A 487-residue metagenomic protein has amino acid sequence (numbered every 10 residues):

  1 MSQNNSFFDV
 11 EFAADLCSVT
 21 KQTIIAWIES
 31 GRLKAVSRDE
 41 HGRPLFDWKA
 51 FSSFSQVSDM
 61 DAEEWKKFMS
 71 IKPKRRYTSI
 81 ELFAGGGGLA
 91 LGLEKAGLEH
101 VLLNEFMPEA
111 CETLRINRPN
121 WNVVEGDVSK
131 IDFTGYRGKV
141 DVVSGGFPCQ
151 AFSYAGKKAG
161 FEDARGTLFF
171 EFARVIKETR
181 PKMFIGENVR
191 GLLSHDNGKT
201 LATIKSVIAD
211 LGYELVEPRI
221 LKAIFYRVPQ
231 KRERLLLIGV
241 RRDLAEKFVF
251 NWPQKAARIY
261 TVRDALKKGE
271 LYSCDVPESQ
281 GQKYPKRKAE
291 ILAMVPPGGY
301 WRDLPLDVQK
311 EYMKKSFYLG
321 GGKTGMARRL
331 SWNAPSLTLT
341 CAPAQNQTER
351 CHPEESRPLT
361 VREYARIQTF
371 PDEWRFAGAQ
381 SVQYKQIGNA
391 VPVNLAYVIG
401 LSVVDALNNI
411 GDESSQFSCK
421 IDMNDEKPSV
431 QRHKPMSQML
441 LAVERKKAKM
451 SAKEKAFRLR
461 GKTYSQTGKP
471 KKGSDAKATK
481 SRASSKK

Functional and structural regions predicted by a protein language model:
M1-T23: Polyanion-binding surface elements
F7, K21-S30, V57, K288-K487: C-terminal target-recognition/interaction regions appended to catalytic cores
F7-F12, S30-M60: Short helix-start
D47, L236-V240, T340: Short, well-ordered beta-strand micro-motif
D59-R180, R190-S194, K199-A202, A209: Core alpha/beta nucleotide-donor-binding catalytic domains of modification enzymes
P108, P148-Q150, R190-G191, Y226 (+3 more regions): Short, solvent-exposed loop/turn segments at secondary-structure junctions
F133-V140, Y154-M326: Class I S-adenosyl-L-methionine
